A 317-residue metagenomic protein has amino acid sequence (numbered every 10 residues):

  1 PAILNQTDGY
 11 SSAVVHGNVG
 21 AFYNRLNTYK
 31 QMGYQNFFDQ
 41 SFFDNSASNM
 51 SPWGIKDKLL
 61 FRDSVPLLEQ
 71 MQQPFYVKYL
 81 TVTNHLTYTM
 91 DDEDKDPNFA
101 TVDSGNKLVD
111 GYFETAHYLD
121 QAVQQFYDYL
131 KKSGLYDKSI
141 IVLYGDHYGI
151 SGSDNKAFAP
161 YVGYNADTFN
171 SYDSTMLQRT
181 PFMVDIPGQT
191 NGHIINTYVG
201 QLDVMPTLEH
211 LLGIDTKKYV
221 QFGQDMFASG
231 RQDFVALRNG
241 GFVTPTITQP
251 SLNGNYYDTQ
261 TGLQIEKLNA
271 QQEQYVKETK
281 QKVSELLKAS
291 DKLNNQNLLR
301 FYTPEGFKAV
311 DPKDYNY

Functional and structural regions predicted by a protein language model:
P1-Y317: Solvent-exposed soluble domains appended to multi-pass membrane proteins
